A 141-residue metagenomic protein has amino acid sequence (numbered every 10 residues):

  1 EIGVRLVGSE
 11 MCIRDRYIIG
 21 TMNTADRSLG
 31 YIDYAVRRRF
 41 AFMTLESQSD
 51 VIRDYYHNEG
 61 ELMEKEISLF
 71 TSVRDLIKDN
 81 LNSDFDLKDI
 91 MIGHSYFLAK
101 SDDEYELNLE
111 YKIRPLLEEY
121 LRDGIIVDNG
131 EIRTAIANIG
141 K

Functional and structural regions predicted by a protein language model:
E1-G8, C12-I13: Single conserved hydrophobic/aromatic residue that forms the stacking wall/gate of nucleotide- or nucleobase-binding
R14-R16, V36-A41, I92: Short glycine-/polar-rich loops that comprise or flank the Walker A/P-loop and associated switch/sensor motifs
Y17-N23: Structural recognition of the conserved hydrophobic beta-strand(s) that form the central parallel beta-sheet of P-loop
R27-Y31, V51-Y55: Switch/connector loops and helix/strand junctions flanking conserved nucleotide-binding motifs in nucleotide-processing
Y31-S49: A short helix-turn-beta junction within AAA+ P-loop NTPase domains corresponding to the substrate/partner-engaging
Y55-I125: Conserved AAA+ ATPase small/helical "lid" subdomain
D123-K141: C-terminal engagement/docking regions of AAA+ P-loop ATPases
